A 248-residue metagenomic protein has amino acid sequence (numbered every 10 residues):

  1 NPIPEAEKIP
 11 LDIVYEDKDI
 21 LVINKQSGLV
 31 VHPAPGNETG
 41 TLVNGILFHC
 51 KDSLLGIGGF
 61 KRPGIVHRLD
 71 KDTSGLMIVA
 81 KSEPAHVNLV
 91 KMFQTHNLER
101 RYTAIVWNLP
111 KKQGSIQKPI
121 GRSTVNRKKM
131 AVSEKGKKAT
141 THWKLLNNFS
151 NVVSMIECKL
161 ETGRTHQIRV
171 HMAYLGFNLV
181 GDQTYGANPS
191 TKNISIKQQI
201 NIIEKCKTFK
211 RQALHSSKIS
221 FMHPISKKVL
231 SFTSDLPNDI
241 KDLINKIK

Functional and structural regions predicted by a protein language model:
N1-K248: RNA pseudouridine synthases
